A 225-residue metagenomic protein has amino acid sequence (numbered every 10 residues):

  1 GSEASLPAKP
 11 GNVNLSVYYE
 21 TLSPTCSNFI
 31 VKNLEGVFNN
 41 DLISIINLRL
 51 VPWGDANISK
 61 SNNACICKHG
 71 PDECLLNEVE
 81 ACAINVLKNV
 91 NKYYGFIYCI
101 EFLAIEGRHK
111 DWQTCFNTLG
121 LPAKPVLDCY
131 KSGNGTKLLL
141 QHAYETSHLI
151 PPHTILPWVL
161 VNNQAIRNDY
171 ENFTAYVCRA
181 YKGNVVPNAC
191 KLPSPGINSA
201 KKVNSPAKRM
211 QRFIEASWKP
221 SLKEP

Functional and structural regions predicted by a protein language model:
G1-N12, W218: N-terminal leader/targeting and pre-domain segments
S2-E3, L34-V37, H142-S147: Eukaryotic intrinsically disordered and solvent-exposed regulatory patches
A4-A8, N85-V86, T114-F116, L149: Short hydrophobic/aromatic-rich motifs at helix boundaries and adjacent loops
A8-P10, L42-I43, D72-L75, I150-T154: Extracellular/periplasmic catalytic domains that process cell-envelope and extracellular macromolecules
L15-A123, K191-S205: Structural alpha/beta surface segment adjacent to cysteine/selenocysteine redox centers across thiol/disulfide enzymes
Y18, L103-P225: C-terminal cap of thioredoxin/glutaredoxin-like
